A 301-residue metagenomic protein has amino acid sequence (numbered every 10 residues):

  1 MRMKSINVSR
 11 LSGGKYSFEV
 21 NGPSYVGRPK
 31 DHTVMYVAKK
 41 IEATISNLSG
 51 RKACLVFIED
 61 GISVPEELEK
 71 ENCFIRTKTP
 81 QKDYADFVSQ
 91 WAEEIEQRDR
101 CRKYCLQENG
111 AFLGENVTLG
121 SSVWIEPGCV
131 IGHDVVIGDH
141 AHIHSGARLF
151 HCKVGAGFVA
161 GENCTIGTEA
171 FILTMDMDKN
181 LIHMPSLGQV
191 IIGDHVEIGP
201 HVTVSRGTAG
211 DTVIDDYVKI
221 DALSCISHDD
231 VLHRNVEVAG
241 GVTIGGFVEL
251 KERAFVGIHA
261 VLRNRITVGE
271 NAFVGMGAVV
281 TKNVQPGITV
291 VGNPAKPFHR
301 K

Functional and structural regions predicted by a protein language model:
M1-Y104, G157, N163-C164, T168-H183 (+2 more regions): Terminal amphipathic alpha-helical/low-complexity segments used for targeting or macromolecular assembly
C101, C105-V291, A295-F298: Structural signal for interior beta-strand "rungs" in well-ordered beta-sheet cores of soluble enzyme domains
